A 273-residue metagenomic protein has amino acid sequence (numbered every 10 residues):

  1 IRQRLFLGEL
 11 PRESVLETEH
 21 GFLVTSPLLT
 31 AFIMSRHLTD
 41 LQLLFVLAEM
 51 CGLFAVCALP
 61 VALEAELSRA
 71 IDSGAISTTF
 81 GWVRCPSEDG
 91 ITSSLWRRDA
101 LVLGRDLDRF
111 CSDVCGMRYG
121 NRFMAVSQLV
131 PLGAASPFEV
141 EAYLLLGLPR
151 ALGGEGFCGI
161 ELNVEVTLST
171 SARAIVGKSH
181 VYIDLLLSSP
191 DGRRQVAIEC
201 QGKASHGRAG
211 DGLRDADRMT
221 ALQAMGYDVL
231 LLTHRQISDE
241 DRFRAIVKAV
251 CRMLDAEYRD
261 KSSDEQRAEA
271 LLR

Functional and structural regions predicted by a protein language model:
I1-Y119, L271-R273: Short gly/ser-rich loop at a beta-strand->alpha-helix junction or flexible surface loop bordering the NTP-binding
A70-I76, F80-R273: Surface segments flanking catalytic/ligand-binding clefts of nucleic-acid enzymes
